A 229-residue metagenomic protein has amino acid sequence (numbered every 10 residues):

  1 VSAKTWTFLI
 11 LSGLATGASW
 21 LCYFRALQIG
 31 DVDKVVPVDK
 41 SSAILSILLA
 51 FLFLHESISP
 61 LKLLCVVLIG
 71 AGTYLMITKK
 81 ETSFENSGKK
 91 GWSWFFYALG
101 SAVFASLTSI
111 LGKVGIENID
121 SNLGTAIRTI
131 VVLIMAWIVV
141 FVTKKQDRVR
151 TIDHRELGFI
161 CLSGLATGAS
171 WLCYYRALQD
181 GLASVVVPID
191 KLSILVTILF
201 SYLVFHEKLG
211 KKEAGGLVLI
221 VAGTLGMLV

Functional and structural regions predicted by a protein language model:
V1-L9, L14, W20-G30, T78-Y97 (+3 more regions): Membrane-interface interhelical linkers
V1-T16, S59-A71, L99, N122-I134 (+1 more regions): Structural signature of hydrophobic alpha-helical transmembrane segments
G13-A18, A43-L48, G70, A102 (+6 more regions): Hydrophobic/small/kink-forming positions within alpha-helical transmembrane segments of polytopic membrane proteins
Y23-S41, E117-L123, C173-L192: Structural motif at transmembrane-helix junctions in multi-pass transporters
R25, F51-L52, E56, V114 (+6 more regions): Membrane-interface helix caps of multi-pass small-molecule transporters
V38-L52, V131-M135, I189-L203, V218-A222: Alpha-helical transmembrane segments of compact multi-pass small-molecule transporters, enriched in specific families
I44-V103, G210-V229: Juxtamembrane helix-loop boundary signature in multi-pass membrane transporters
N86-L123, L165, A169: Glycine-/small-residue-enriched transmembrane alpha-helix faces in small-molecule transporters and effluxers
